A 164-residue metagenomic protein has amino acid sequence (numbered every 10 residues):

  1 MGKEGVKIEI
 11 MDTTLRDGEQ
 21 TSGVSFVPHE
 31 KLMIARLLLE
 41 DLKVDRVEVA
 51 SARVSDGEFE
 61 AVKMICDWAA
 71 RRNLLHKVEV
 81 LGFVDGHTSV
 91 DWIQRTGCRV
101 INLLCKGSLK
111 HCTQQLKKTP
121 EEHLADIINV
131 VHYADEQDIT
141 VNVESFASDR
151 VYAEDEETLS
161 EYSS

Functional and structural regions predicted by a protein language model:
K3-I10, R16-R46, M64-N73, G86-S164: Alpha/beta enzyme core
A50, L81, E144-F146: Structural motif
R53-E58, A153-E154: Conserved glycine-rich "GG(E/T)P / GGGxP" loop and the immediately following alpha-helix in the radical SAM core
A61: Short, Lys/Arg-enriched alpha-helical microdomains
E79-D85: Beta-alpha junction/loop-to-helix N-cap segments that form part of ligand/metal-binding clefts
